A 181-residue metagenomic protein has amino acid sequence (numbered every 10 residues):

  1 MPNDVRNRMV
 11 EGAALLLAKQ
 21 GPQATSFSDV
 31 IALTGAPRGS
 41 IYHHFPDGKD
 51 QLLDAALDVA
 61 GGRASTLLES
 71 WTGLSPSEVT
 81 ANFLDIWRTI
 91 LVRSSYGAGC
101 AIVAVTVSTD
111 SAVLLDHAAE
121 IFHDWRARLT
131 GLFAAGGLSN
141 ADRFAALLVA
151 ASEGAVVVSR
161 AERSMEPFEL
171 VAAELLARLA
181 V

Functional and structural regions predicted by a protein language model:
M1-D4: N-terminal intrinsically disordered/low-complexity leader segments
R8, G12-A55: Helix-turn-helix
L57-R63: Short, basic, alpha-helical segments at the C-terminal edge of helix-turn-helix-like DNA-binding modules
L68-A98, A145-L148: Hydrophobic alpha-helical connector segments
E69, E78, S111-G136, R143-A146 (+1 more regions): Amphipathic alpha-helical packing segments from all-alpha helical-bundle domains
N82, V92-D116: Amphipathic alpha-helical segments used for helix-helix packing
A98-V103, S139-S159, L170-A177: Hydrophobic alpha-helical segments that form the core of small-molecule binding pockets and/or dimer interfaces
